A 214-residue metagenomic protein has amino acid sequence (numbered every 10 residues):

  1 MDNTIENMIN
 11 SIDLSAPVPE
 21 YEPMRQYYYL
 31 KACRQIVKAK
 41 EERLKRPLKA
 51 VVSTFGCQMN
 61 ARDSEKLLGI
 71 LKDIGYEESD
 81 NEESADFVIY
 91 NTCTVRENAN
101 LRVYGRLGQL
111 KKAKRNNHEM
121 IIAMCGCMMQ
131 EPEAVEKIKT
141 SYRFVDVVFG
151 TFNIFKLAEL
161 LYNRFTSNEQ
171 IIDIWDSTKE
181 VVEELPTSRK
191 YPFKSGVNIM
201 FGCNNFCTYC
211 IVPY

Functional and structural regions predicted by a protein language model:
D2-Y214: Proteins enriched for Cys/Gly/acidic motifs involved in redox and nucleic-acid/cofactor modification
